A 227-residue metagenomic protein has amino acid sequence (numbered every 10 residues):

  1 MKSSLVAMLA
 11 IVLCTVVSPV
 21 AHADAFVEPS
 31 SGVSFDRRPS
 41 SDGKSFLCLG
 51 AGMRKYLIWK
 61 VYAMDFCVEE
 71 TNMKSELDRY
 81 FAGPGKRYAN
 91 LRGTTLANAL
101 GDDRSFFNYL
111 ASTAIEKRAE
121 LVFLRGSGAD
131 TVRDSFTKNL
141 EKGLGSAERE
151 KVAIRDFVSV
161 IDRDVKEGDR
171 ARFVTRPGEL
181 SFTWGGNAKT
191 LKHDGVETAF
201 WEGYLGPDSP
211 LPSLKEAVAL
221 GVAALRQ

Functional and structural regions predicted by a protein language model:
M1-S4: Positively charged n-region of N-terminal signal peptides that target proteins for export
A7-V16: Bacterial N-terminal signal peptides
S18-A23: Sec/Tat signal peptide C-region and signal peptidase I cleavage site
D24-L91: N-terminal secretory signal peptides
E76-D78, A82-R172: Mid-length scaffold segments of soluble, non-membrane domains
K166-W184: Short tryptophan-centered beta-strand motifs in secreted/extracellular beta-sheet-rich domains of glycan-recognition
K189-K215: Flexible glycine-rich active-site/ligand-binding loops centered on an Asp-His dyad
S213-Q227: Cysteine/selenocysteine-centered motifs that mediate thiol-based redox chemistry or coordinate metal-sulfur cofactors
